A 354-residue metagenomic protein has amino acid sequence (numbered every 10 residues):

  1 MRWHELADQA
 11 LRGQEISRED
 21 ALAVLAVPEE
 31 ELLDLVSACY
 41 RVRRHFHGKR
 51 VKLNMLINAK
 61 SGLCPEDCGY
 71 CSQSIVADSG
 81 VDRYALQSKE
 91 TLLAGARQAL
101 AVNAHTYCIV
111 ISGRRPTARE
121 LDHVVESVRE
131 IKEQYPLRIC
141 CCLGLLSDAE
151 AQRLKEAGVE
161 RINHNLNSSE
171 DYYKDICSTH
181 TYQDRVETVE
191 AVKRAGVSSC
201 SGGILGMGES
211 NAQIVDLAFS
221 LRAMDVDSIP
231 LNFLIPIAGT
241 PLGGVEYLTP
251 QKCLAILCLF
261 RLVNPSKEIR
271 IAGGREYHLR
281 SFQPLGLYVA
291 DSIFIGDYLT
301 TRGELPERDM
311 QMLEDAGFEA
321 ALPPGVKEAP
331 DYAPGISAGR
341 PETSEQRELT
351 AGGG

Functional and structural regions predicted by a protein language model:
M1-E30, R222-G354: Auxiliary Fe-S-binding modules of radical SAM enzymes
D8, R12, A26, E30 (+11 more regions): Generic secondary-structure signature for well-ordered alpha-helical cores
G13, C39, C68, I109 (+5 more regions): Conserved, mostly hydrophobic/aromatic
D34-A77, Y84-C108: N-terminal pre-triad scaffold of radical SAM enzymes
V36, P65, L121-V124, N211-V215 (+2 more regions): Conserved strand-to-helix beginnings and helix N-cap segments that scaffold or border functional pockets
V51-M55, Y107, I139-C141, I162-H164 (+4 more regions): Hydrophobic faces of well-ordered beta-strands that scaffold small-molecule active sites in alpha/beta enzyme cores
L56, L143, T181, G203-G206 (+4 more regions): Glycine- and other small-residue-rich loops at beta-strand/loop junctions that grip anionic moieties
I75-G202, M207, N211-M224: Conserved Radical SAM active-site core
